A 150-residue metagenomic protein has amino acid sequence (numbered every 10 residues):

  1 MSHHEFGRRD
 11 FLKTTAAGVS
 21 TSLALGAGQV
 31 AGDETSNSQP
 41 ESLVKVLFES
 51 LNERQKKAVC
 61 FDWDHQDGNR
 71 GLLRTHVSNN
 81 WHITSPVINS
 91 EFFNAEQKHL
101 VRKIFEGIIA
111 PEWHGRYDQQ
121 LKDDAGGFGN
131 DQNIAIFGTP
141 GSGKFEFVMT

Functional and structural regions predicted by a protein language model:
M1-V19: N-terminal secretory signal peptides and thylakoid transit peptides that target proteins across membranes
H4, L23-K57: C-terminal segment of N-terminal export signals and the immediately downstream linker at the start of the mature
T14, L25-A27, R74: Generic detector of low-complexity/intrinsically disordered segments and short hydrophobic N-terminal stretches
T15, V19-L23, I108-E112: A generic secondary-structure signal for well-formed alpha-helical elements
V44-R54, A58-W63, N89-S90, R102-I108: A structural feature that tracks compact, well-ordered secondary-structure segments with a strong bias toward
K57, F61-H76: N-terminal maturation segment of proteins
T75-T150: Acidic/His-rich structured neighborhood in mature extracellular/periplasmic domains
